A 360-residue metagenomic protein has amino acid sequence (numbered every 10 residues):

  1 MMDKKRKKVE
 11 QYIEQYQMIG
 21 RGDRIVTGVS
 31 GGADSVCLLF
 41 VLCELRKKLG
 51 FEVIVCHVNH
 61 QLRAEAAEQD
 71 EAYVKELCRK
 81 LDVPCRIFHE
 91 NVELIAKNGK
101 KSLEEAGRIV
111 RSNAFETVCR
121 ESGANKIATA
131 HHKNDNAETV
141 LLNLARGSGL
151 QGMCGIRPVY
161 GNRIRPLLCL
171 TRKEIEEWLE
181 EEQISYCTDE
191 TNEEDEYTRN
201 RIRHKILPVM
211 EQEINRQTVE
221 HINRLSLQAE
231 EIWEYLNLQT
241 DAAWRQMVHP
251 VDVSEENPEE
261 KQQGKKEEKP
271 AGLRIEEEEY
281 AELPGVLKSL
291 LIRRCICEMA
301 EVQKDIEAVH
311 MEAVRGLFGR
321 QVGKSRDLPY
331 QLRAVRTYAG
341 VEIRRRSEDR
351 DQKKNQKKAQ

Functional and structural regions predicted by a protein language model:
M1-V29, A33-K205: Core alpha/beta nucleotide-donor-binding catalytic domains of modification enzymes
K4-D34, I54, V58, V110 (+3 more regions): AMP-forming adenylation/ATP pyrophosphatase catalytic core
M18, R146, L150, R172 (+4 more regions): Alpha-helix boundary/capping and short turn/kink residues
D70, R111, T171, I202 (+4 more regions): Hydrophobic/aromatic residues within well-ordered alpha-helical segments
R120-H132, E220-N237: Electropositive, surface-exposed helix/loop patches at the edges of structured domains that serve as adaptable
W178, E182-L227, S325, P329 (+2 more regions): Mid-to-C-terminal catalytic subdomains of enzymes that bind/position adenosyl phosphate moieties or nucleic-acid
